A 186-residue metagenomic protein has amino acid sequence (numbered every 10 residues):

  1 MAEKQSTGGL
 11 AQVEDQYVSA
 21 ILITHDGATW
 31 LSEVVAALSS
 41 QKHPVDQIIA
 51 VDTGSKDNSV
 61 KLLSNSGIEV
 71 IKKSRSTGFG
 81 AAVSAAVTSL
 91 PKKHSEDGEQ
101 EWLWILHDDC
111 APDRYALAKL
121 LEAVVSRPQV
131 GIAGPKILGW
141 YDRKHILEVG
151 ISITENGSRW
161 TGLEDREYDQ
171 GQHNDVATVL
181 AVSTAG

Functional and structural regions predicted by a protein language model:
Y17-S19, Q47: Cell-envelope/extracellular polymer assembly enzymes that use nucleotide-activated donors
D26-S40: Short, well-formed alpha-helical segments that are part of the catalytic scaffolds of diverse glycosyltransferases
D26-W30, S55, D113: Donor nucleotide-sugar binding loop of glycosyltransferases
D52-K61, R75: A conserved acidic beta->alpha catalytic loop
K73-H94: Glycine-rich, basic loop-to-helix element that forms the pyrophosphate-binding segment of sugar-nucleotide handling
G98-A111: Short beta-strand-to-loop acidic/aromatic patch adjacent to the donor-nucleotide binding site
A111-L147, I151-T154: Conserved donor NDP-sugar-binding/catalytic core segment of glycosyltransferases
I146, E167-G186: A recurrent flexible, glycine/aromatic-enriched loop bordering the glycosyltransferase active site that acts as
